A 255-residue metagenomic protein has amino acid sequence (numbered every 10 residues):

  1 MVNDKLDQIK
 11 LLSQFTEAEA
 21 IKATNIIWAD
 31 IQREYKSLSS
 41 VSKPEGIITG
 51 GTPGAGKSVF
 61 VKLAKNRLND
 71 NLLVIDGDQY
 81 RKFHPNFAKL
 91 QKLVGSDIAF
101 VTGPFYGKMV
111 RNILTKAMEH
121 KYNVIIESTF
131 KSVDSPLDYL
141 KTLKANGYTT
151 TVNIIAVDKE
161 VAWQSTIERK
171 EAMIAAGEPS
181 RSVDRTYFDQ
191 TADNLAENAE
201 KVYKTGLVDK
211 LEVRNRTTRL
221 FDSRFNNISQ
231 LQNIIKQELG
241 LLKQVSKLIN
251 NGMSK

Functional and structural regions predicted by a protein language model:
M1-N25: Charged, amphipathic alpha-helical linker segments immediately N-terminal to NTP-binding catalytic cores
I26-S40: Pre-Walker A adenine-sensing motif
T52-P53: The conserved Walker
K57: Conserved lysine of the Walker
F60: Hydrophobic positions on the alpha1 helix immediately C-terminal to the Walker A/P-loop
N69-K141, N146: Conserved nucleotide-sensing/catalytic segment adjacent to the nucleotide-binding pocket in NTP-handling enzymes
K144-I167: Conserved phosphate-donor/acceptor-positioning beta-strand/loop module used by diverse small-molecule
Q164-K255: Conserved GTP-binding G-domain of TRAFAC-class P-loop NTPases and closely related GTPase folds
